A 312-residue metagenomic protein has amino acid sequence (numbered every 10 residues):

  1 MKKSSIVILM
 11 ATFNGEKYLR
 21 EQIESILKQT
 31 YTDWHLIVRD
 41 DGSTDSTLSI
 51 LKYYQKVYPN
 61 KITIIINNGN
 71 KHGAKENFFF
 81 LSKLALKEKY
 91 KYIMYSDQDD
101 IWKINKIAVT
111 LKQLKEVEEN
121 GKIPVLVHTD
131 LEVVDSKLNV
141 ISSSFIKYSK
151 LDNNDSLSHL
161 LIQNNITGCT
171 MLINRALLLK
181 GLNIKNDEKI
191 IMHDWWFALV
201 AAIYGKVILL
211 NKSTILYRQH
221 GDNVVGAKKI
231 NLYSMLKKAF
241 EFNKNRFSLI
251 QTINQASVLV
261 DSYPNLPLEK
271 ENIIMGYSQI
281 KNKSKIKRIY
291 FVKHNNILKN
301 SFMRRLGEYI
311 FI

Functional and structural regions predicted by a protein language model:
M1-K229: Nucleotide-sugar donor-binding/catalytic module of glycosyltransferases that assemble extracellular/cell-envelope
K189-I190, R218-I312: C-terminal subregions of glycosyltransferases and related glycan-biosynthesis enzymes
